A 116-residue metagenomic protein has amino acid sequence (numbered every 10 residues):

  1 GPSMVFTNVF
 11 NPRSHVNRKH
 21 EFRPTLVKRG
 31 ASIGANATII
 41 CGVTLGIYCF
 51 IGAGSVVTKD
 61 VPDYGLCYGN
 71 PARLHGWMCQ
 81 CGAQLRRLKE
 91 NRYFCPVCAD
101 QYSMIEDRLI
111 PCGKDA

Functional and structural regions predicted by a protein language model:
G1-T44: Flexible, glycine/small-residue-enriched loop-and-beta-strand segment within the central core of proteins
S32, F50, L66-C67: Short-chain dehydrogenase/reductase
V43-T44, S55, V61, N70: Short beta-to-alpha loop/turn elements within the nucleotide-binding domains of ABC transporters
D63-N70, M78-R87: Short, intrinsically disordered, charge-biased short linear motifs at domain edges
L74-W77, Y93: Cys/His-enriched microdomains
C79, C95-C98: Short cysteine-rich clusters marking metal-coordination/redox-active sites
R87-K89, S103-E106: Short, non-ligating residues that shape and space the ligands of small metal-coordination modules and catalytic
L109-A116: Long, charge-rich boundary regions
